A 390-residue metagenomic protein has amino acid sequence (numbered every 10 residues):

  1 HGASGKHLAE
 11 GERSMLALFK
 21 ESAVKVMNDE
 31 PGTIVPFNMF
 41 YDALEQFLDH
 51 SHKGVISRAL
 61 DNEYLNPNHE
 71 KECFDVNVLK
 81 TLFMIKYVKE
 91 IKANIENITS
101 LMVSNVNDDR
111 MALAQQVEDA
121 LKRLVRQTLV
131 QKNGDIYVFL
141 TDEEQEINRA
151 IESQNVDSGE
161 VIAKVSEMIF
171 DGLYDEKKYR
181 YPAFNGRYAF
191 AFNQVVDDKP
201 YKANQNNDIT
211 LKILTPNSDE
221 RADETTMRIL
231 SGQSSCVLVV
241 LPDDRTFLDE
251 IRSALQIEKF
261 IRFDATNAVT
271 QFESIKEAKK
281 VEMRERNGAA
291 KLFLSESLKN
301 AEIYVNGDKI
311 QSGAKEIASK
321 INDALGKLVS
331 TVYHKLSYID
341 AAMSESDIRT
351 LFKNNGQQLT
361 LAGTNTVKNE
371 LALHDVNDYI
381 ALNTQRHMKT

Functional and structural regions predicted by a protein language model:
G2-T390: Extended alpha-helical interface modules used as scaffolds for assembling large macromolecular complexes
